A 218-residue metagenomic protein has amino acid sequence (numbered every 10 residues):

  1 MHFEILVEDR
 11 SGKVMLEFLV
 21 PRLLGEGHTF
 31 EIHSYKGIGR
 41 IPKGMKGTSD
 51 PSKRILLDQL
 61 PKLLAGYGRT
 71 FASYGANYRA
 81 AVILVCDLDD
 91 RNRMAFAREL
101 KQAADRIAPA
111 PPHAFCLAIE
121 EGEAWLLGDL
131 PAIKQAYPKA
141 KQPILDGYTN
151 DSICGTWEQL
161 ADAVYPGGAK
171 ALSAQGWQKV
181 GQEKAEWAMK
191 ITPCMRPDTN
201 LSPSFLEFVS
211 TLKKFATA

Functional and structural regions predicted by a protein language model:
H2, K13-R54, D58-A218: C-terminal accessory helical subdomains adjacent to catalytic cores in phosphodiester- and nucleotide-handling enzymes
I5: Conserved SAM-binding loop
E8-D9: Helix N-cap/beta->alpha junction signal
